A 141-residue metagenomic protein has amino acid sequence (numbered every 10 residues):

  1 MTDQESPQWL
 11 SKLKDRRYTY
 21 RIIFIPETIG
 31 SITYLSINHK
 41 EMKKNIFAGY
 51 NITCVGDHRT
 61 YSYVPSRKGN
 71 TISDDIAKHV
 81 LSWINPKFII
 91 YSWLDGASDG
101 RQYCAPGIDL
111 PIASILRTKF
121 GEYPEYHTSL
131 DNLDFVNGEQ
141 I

Functional and structural regions predicted by a protein language model:
M1-N70, N85, I90-A105: Acidic/histidine-rich catalytic neighborhood of metal-dependent amide-processing enzymes
P65-I141: Active-site-adjacent substrate-binding region of metalloamidase/peptidase-like peptide-processing proteins
